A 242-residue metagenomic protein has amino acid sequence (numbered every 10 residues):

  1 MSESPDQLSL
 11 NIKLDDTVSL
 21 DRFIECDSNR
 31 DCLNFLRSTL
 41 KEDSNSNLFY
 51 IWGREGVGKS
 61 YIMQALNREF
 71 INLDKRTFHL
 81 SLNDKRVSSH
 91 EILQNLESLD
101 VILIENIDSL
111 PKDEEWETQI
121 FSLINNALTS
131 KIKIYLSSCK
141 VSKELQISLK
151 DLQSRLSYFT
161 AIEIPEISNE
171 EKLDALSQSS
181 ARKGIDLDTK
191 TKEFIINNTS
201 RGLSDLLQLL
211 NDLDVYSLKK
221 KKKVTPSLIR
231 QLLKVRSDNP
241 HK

Functional and structural regions predicted by a protein language model:
M1-S38, L218-K242: A short, basic N-terminal segment
S44-M63: Walker A/P-loop nucleotide-binding motif
N72-V101, L110: AAA+/P-loop NTPase substrate/partner-engagement loops
N95-E117, L123, S130-C139: Conserved P-loop NTPase "ATPase switch" module shared by AAA+ and STAND
S142-S157: Short regulatory helix/loop adjacent to the ATP-binding pocket of P-loop NTPases
F159-E171: Conserved AAA+ ATPase "SRH/arginine-finger" region at the nucleotide-binding site
D186-T199: Short conserved motifs of the RecA-like P-loop NTPase core
T199-L213: The conserved phosphate-sensing helix
